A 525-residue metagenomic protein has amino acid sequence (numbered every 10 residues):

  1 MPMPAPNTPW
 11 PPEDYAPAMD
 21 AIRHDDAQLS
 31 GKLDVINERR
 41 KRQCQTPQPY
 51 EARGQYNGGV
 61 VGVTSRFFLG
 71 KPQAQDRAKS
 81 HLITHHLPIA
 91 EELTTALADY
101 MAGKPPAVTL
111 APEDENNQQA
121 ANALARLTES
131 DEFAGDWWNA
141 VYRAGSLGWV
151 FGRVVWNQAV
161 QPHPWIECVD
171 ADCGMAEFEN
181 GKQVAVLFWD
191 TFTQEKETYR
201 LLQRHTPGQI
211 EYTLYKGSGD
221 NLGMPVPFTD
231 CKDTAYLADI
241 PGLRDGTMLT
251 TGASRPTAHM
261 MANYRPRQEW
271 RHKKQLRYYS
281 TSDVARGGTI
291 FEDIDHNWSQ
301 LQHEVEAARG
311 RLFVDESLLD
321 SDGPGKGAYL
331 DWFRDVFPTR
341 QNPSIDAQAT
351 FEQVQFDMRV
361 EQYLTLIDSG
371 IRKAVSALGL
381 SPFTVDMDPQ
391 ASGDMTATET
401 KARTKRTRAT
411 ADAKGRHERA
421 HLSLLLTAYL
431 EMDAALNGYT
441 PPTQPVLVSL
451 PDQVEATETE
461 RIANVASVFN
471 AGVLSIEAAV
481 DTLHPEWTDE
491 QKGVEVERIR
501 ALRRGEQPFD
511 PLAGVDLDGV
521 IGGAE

Functional and structural regions predicted by a protein language model:
M1-Q194, I521-E525: Extended, helix-rich architectural segments
M3-P4, T8, D239-A402, S449: Extended, charged amphipathic alpha-helical segments
L29, R40-Q43, P47-Y50, K104 (+11 more regions): Short secondary-structure junctions and interdomain/linker hinges
T46-K71, R204-D245, T339-E352: An N-terminal domain-start capping segment
Y56, G70, H85, A102 (+7 more regions): Conserved aromatic-histidine-acidic binding/catalytic patches
N116-A120, E129, F133-W137, A144 (+5 more regions): Short amphipathic alpha-helical segments
W138-L147, F151-R277: Extended, regular secondary-structure scaffolds
D322-E525: C-terminal helix-loop subdomains that flank or include functional centers
